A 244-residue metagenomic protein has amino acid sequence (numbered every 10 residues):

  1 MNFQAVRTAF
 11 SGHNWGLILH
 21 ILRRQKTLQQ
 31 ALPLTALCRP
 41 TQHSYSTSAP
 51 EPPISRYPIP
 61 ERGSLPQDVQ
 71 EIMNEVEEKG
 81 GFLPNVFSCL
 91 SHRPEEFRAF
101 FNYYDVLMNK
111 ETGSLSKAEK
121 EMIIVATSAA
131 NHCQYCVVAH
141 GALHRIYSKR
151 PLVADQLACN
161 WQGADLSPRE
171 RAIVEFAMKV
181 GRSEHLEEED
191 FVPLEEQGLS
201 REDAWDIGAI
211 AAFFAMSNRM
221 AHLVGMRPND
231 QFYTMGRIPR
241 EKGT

Functional and structural regions predicted by a protein language model:
N2-T244: Hydrophobic alpha-helical segments
